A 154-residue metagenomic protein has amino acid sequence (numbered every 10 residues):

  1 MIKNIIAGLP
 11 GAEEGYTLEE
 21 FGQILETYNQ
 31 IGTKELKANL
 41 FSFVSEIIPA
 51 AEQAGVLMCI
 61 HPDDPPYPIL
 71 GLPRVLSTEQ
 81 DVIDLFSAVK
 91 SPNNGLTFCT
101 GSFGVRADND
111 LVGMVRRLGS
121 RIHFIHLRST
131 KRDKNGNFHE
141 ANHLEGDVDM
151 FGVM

Functional and structural regions predicted by a protein language model:
M1: Internal, well-ordered alpha/beta segment that forms a basic, Gly-enriched binding/recognition surface
I6, P10-E13, L18-T27, G32 (+3 more regions): Histidine-acidic metal/acid-base catalytic patches
D64: Residue-level "edge-of-site" marker
